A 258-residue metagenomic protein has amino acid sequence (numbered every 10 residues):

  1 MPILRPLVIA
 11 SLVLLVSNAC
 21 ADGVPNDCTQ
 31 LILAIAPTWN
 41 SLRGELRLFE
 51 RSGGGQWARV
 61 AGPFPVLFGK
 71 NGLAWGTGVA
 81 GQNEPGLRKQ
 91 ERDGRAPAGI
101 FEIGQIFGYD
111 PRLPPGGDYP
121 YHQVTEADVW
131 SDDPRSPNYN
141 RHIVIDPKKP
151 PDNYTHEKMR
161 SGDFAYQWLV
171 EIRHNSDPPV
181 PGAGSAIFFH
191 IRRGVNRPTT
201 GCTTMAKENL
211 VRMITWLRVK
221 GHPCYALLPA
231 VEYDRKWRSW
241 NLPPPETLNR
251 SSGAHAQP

Functional and structural regions predicted by a protein language model:
M1-R5: Positively charged n-region of N-terminal signal peptides that target proteins for export
P6-L15: Bacterial N-terminal signal peptides
S17-A21: Sec/Tat signal peptide C-region and signal peptidase I cleavage site
D22-T199, E208-P258: Cell wall/extracellular polymer interaction/catalysis modules
C202: Short cysteine clusters
M205: A conserved hydrophobic position in a structured secondary element of the catalytic/binding core that shapes
